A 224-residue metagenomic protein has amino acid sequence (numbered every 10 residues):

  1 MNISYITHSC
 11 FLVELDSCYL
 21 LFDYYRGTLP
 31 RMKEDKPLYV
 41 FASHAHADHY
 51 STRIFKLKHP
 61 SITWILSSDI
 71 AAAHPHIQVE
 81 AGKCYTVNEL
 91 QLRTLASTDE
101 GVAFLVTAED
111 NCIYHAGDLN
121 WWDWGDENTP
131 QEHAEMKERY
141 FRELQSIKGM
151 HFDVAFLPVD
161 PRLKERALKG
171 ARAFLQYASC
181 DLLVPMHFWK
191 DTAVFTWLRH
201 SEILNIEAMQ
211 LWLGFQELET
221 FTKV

Functional and structural regions predicted by a protein language model:
M1-D35, P75-H151, G214-V224: Core dinuclear metal-dependent hydrolase active-site scaffold
N2-Y5, Y19-D23, Y39-S43, P60-S68 (+2 more regions): Short, hydrophobic beta-strand segments that form beta-sheet elements in well-ordered domains
S4-H8, H74-Y85, T98, A167-V224: Binuclear metal-ion centers of metallo-dependent hydrolases, dominated by the metallo-beta-lactamase
R26-A72, Q145-F156: Active-site metal-binding motif and surrounding structural segment of the metallo-beta-lactamase
G27-P30, A45-Y50, I70-H74, Y85 (+4 more regions): Active-site environment of divalent metal-dependent phosphoester hydrolases
K36, I54-L57, N128-Q131, K169-A173 (+1 more regions): Short, glycine/charged-enriched secondary-structure capping and boundary segments
L92-T94, A155-P158, L183-P185: Short catalytic-loop micro-motif centered on adjacent basic/acidic residues
R139-Q145, K164-A173: A short, acidic, amphipathic alpha-helical segment used as a generic capping/interface helix at domain edges
